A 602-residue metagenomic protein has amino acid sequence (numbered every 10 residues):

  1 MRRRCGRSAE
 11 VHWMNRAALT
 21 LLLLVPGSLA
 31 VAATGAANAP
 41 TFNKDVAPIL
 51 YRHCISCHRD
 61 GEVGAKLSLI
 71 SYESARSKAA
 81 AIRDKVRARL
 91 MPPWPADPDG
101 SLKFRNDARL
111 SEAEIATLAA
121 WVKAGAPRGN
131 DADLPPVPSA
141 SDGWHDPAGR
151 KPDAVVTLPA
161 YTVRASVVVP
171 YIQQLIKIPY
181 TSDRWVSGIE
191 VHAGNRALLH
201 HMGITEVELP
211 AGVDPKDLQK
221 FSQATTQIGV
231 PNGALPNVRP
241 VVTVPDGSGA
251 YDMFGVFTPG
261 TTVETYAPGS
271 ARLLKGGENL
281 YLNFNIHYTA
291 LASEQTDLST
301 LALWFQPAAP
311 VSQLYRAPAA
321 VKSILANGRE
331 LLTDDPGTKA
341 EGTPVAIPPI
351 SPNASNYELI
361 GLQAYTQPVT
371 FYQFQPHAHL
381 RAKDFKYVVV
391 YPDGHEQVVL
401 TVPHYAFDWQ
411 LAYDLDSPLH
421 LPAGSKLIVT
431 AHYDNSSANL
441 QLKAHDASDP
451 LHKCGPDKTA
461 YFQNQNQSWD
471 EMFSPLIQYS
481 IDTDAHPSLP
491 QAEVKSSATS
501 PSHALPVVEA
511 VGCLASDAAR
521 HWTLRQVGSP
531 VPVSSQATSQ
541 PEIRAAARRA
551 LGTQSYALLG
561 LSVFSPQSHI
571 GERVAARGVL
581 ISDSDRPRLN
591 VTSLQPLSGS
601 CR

Functional and structural regions predicted by a protein language model:
M1-N15: N-terminal secretory signal peptides that target proteins for export/translocation
V11, D60-V63, A460: Secreted/processed peptides and extracellular or luminal domains of membrane proteins
A17-L29: Bacterial N-terminal signal peptides
A30-P179, G188, H192, N279-N285 (+1 more regions): Aromatic- and Gly/Pro-enriched helix-to-coil junctions and flexible linker segments
V31-T34, F374, P501-P506: Beta-strand-rich domain onsets/edges
E112, A271, P418, V563-S568: Short, surface-exposed secondary-structure edge patches
W144-Q478, D482-D484, L514: His-enriched metal-coordination microenvironments in redox/metal-binding proteins
Q491-R602: Conserved RNA-binding domains used in RNP assembly and mRNA/RNA metabolism
